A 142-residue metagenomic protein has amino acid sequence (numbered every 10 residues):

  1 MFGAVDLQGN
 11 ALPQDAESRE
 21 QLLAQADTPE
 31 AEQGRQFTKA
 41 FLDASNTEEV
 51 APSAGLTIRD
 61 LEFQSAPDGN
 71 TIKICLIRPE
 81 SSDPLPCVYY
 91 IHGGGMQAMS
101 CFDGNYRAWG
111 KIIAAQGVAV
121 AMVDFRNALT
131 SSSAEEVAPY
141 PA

Functional and structural regions predicted by a protein language model:
M1-P52: N-terminal targeting or regulatory segments adjacent to alpha/beta-hydrolase or S9 domains
R35-D83: N-terminal cap/lid segment of alpha/beta-hydrolase-fold proteins
F63, D124-N127: Short loop/turn motifs that cap or connect beta-strands within the blades of beta-propeller-type repeat domains
I74, P84-G95: Short beta-strand element of the alpha/beta-hydrolase
G95, R126-L129: Alpha/beta-hydrolase active-site loop signature
M99-G104, T130: Short N-terminal helix/helix-N-cap motif within the alpha/beta-hydrolase-1
F102-M122: Short amphipathic alpha-helix adjacent to the substrate-entry channel of hydrolases
E135-A142: Alpha/beta-hydrolase active-site loop
